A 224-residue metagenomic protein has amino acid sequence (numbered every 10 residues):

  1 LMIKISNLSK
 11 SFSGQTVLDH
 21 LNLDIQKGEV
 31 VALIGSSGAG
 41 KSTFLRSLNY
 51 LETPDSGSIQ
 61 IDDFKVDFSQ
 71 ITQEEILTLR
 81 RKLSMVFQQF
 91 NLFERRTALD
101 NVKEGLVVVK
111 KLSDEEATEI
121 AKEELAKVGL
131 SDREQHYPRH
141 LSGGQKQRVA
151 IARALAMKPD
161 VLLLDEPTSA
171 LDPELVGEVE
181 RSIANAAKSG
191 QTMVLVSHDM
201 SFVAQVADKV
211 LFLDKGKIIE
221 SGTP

Functional and structural regions predicted by a protein language model:
Y137-L141, Q145: Conserved ABC ATPase signature
A156-D160: A short, proline-enriched helix->beta-strand linker immediately N-terminal to the Walker B motif in ABC-type P-loop
L162-D165: Catalytic Walker B motif of ABC-type/P-loop ATPase nucleotide-binding domains
P173-L175: Helix N-cap at the start of a conserved alpha-helix in ABC-type nucleotide-binding domains
S197-H198: H-loop/switch region of ABC-family ATPase nucleotide-binding domains
V203-Q205: A short, surface-exposed alpha-helical micro-motif characterized by mixed small hydrophobic and charged/polar residues
